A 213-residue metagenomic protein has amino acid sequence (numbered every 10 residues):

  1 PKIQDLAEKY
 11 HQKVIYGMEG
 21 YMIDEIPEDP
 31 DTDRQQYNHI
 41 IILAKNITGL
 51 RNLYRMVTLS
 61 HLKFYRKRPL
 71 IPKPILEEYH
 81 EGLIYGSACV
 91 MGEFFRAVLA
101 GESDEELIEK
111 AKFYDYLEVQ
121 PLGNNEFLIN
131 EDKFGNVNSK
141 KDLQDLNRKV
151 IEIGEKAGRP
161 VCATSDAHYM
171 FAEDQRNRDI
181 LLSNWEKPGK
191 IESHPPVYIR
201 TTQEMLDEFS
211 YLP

Functional and structural regions predicted by a protein language model:
P1-P213: Phosphodiester-processing cores and adjacent nucleic acid-binding clamps
